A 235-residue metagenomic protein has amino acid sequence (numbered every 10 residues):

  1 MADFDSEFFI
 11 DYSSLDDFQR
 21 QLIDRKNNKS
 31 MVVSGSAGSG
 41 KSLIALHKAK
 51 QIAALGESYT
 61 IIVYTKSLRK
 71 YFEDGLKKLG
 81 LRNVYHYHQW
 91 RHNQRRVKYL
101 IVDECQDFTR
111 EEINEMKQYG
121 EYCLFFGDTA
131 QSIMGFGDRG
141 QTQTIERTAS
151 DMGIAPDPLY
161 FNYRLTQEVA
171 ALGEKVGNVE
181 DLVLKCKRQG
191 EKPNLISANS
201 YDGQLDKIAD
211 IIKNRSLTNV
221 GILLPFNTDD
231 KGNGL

Functional and structural regions predicted by a protein language model:
D3-R82, Y87-L235: Conserved helicase motor core of SF1/SF2 NTP-dependent helicases
